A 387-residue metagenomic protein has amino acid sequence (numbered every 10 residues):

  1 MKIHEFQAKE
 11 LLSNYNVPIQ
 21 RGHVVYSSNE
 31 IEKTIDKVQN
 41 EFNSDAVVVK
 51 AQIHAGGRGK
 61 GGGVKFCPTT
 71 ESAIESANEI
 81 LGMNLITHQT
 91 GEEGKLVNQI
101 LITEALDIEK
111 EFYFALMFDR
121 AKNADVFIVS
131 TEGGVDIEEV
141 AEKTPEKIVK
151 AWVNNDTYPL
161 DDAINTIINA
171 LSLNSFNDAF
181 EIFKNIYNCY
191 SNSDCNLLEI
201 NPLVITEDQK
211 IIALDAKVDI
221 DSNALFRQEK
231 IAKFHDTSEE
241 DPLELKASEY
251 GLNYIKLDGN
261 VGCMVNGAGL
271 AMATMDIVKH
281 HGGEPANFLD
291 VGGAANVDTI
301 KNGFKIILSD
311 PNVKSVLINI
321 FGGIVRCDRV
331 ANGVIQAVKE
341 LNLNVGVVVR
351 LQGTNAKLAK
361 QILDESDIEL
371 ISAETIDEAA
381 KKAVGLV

Functional and structural regions predicted by a protein language model:
M1-I200, V204-I318, D328, Q352-V387: ATP-dependent carboxylate/acyl-activation modules
K314-Q352: C-terminal hydrophobic structural anchor segments that stabilize assembly/packing rather than catalytic chemistry
